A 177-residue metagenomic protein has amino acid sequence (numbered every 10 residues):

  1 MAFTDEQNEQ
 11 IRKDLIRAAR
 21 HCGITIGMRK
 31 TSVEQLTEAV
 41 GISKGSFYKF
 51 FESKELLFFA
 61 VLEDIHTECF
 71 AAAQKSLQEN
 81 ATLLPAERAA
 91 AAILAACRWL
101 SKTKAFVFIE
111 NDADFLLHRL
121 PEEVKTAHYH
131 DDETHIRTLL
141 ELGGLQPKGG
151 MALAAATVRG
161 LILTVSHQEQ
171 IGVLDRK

Functional and structural regions predicted by a protein language model:
M1-Q10: N-terminal intrinsically disordered/low-complexity leader segments
I11-A19, L36, L57, V61-A73 (+1 more regions): Generic hydrophobic, amphipathic alpha-helix propensity
D14, C22-L56, A60: Helix-turn-helix
A18, C22, A95, W99 (+1 more regions): Amphipathic alpha-helical interface segments
A60, Q74-K102, V158: Hydrophobic alpha-helical connector segments
T67-F70, H118-L145, A152-A156: Amphipathic alpha-helical packing segments from all-alpha helical-bundle domains
R88, A95, W99-E123, H167-I171: Amphipathic alpha-helical segments used for helix-helix packing
F108, D112, E141-K177: Hydrophobic/aromatic-rich alpha-helical bundle segments in the mid-to-C-terminal region
